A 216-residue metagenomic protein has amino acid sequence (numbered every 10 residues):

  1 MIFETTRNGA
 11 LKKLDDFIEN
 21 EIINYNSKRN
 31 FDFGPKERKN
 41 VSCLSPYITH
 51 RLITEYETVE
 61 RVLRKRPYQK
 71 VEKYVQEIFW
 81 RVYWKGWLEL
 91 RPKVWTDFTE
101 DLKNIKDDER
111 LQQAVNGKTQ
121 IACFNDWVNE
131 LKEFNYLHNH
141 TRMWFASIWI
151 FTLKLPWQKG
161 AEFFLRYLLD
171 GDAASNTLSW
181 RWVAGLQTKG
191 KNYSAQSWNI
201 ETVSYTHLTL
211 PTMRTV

Functional and structural regions predicted by a protein language model:
M1-F33: Long, well-ordered, tryptophan-enriched scaffold segments
L11, I121-V128, A161, L165: Hydrophobic core segments within long, regular secondary-structure runs in both alpha- and beta-rich folds
I22-N135, N139: Gly/Thr-rich phosphate-binding loop signature of adenosyl cofactor/nucleotide-binding cores
I23-Y25, W84-L90, T152-W157, D170-S175: Secretory-pathway/luminal and periplasmic proteins that interact with or process carbohydrate-rich
L111-V115, S147, P156-S204: Conserved active-site neighborhood of enzyme catalytic/cofactor-binding cores
V128-M143, W149-T152, W157, A161: Conserved helix-adjacent loop modules within structured domains
T206-T212: Conserved small/polar residues in nucleotide/adenosyl-binding loops
